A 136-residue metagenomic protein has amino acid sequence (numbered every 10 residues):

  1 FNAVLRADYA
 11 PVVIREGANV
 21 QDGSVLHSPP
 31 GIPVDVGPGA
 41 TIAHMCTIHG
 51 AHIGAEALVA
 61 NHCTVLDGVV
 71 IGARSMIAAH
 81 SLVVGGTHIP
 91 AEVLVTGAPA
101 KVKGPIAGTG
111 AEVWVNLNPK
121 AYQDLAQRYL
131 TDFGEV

Functional and structural regions predicted by a protein language model:
D8-E16, D22-P30, V34-V36, A43-V136: Glycine-rich hexapeptide-repeat left-handed beta-helix
